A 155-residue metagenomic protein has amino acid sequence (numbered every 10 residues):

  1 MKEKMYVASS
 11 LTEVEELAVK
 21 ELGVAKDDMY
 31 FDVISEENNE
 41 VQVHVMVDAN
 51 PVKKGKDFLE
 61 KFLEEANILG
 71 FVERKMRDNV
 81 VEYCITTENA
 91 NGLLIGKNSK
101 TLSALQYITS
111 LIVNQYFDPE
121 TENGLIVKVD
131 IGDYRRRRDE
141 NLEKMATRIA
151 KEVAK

Functional and structural regions predicted by a protein language model:
M1-K155: RNA-contacting regions in translation and RNA-metabolism proteins, encompassing KH/S1 modules where present
